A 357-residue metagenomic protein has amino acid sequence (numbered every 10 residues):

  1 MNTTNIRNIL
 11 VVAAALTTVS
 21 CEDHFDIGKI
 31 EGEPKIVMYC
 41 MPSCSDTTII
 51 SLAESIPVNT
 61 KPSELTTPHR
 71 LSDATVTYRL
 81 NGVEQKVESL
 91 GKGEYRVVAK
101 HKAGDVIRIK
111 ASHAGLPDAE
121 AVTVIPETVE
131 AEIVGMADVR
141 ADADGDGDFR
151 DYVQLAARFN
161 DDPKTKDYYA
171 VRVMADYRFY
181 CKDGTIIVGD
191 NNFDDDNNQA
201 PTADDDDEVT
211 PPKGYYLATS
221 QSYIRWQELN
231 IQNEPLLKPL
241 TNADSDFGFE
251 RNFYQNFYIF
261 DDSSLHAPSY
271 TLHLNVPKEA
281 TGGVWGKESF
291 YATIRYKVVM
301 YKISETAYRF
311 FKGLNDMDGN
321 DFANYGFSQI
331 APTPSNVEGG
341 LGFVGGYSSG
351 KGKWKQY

Functional and structural regions predicted by a protein language model:
M1-N2, Y296: A general, composition-driven signal for non-globular sequence regions
N2-L10: Bacterial N-terminal signal peptides that target proteins for export
V11-A15: Hydrophobic helical h-region of N-terminal Sec-dependent signal peptides in bacterial secretory/periplasmic proteins
T17-S20: C-terminal motif of bacterial Sec signal peptides marking the signal peptidase cleavage site
E22-Y357: A sequence/structural signal for flexible, mid-protein segments enriched in small/helix-disrupting residues
